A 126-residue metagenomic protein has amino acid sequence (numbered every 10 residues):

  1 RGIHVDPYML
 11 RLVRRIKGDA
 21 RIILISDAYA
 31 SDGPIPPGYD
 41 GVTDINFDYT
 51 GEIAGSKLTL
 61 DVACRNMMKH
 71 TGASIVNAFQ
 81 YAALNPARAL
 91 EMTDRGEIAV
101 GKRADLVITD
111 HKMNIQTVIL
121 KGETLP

Functional and structural regions predicted by a protein language model:
R1-G2, Y29: Active-site beta-loop-alpha junctions enriched in small/polar residues
V5-D6: Secondary-structure boundary/capping motif
M9, R14-T109: His/Asp/Glu-enriched, well-ordered alpha-helical/loop segment that forms or immediately abuts the divalent-metal
M113-I119: Short, Lys/Arg- and Gly-enriched loop/turn segments at beta-strand edges
